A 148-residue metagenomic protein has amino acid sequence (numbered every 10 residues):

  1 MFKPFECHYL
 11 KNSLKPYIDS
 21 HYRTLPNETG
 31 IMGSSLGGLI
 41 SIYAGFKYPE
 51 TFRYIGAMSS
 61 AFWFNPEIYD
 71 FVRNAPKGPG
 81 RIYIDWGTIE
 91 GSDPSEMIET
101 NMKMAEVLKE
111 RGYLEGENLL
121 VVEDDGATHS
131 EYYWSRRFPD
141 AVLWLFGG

Functional and structural regions predicted by a protein language model:
M1-G148: Non-catalytic cap/lid and distal C-terminal segments of serine-dependent acyl enzymes
